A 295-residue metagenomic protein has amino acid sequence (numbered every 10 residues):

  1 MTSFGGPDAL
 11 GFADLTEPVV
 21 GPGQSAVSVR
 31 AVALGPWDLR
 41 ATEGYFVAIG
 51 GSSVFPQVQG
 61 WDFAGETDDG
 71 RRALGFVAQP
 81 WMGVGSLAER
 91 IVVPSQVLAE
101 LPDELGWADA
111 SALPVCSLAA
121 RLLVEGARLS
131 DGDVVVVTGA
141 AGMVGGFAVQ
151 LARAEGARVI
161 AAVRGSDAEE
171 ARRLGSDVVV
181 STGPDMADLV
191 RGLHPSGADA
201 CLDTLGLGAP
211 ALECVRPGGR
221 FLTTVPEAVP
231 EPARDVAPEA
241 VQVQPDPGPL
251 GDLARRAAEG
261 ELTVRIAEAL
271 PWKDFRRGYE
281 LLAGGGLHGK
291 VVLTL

Functional and structural regions predicted by a protein language model:
T16-L34, Y45-M82: Glycine-rich beta-strand-centered segment in the early N-terminal region that forms part of a ligand/cofactor-binding
W61-D62, A73-G139: NAD(P)H dinucleotide-binding glycine-rich loop of Rossmann-like/cofactor-binding domains, especially the beta1-alpha1
R72, L113-P184: Mid-domain Rossmann-like dinucleotide-binding core that forms the NAD(H)/NADP(H) cofactor-binding site
A88, G132, S176, S196-D199 (+1 more regions): Local beta-strand N-terminus motif with an aromatic residue
R173-E239: Glycine-rich cofactor phosphate-binding loops and adjacent beta1-alpha1 units of small-molecule cofactor enzyme domains
P217-E268: Rossmann-fold dehydrogenase core element
L250-L295: C-terminal hydrophobic helical "lid"/dimerization subdomain of Rossmann-like NAD(P)H-dependent oxidoreductases
